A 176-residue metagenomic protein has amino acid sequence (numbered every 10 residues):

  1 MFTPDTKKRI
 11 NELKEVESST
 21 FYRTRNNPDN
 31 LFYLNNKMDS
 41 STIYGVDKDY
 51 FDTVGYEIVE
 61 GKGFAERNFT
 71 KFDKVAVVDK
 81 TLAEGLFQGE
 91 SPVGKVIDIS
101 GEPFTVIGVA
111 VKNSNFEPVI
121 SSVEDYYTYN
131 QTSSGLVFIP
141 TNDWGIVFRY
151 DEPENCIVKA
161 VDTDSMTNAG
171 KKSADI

Functional and structural regions predicted by a protein language model:
M1-T3, K7-E12, F21-D49, F64-V75 (+1 more regions): Short acidic/polar micro-motifs at solvent-exposed secondary-structure junctions
R9-V16, K172-I176: Generic non-transmembrane alpha-helical segments
E12-S18, S91, E152: Glycine-centered tight turns that cap/initiate beta-strands
V16-E17, S41, F104: A structural micro-motif
S19-T20, E60: A generic structural-conservation signal
D49-G63, K74-I176: Mid-to-C-terminal secondary-structure elements that act as membrane-proximal/extracytoplasmic interface segments
